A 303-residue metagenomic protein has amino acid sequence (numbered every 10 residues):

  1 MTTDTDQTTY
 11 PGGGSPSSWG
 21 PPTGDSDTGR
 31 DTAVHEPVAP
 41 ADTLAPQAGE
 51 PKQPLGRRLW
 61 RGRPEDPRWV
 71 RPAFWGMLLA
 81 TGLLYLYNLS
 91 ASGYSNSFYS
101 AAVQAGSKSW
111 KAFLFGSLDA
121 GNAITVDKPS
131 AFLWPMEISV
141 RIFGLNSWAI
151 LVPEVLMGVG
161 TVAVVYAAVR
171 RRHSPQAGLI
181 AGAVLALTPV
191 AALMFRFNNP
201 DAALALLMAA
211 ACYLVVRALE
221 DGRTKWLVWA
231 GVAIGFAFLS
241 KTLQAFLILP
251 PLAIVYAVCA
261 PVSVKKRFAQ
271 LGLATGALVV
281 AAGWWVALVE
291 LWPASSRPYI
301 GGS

Functional and structural regions predicted by a protein language model:
M1-G302: Membrane-integral, polyisoprenol-dependent glycosyltransferases of the GT-C/oligosaccharyltransferase superfamily
